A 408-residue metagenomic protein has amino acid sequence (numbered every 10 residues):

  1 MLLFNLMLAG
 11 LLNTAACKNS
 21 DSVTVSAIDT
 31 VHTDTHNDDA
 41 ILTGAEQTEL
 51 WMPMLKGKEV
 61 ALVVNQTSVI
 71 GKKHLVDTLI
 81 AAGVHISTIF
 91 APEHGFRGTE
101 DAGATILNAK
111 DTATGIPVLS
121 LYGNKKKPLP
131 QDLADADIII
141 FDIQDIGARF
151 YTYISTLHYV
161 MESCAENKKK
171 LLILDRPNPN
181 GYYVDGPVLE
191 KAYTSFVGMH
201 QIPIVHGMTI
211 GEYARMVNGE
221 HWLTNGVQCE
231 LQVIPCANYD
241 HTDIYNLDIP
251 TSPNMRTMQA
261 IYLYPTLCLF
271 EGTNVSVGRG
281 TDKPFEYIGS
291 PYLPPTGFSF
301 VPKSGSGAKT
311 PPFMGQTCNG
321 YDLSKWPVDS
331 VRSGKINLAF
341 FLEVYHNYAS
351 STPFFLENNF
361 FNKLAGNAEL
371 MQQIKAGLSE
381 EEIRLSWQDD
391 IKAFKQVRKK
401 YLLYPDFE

Functional and structural regions predicted by a protein language model:
M1-T35: Bacterial Sec-dependent N-terminal signal peptides
S87-H94, L174: Short internal beta-strands
G98-G103, L172-T194: Glycine-rich, charge-decorated loop segments at or immediately adjacent to ligand/cofactor-binding or catalytic sites
L107-D135, A148: Glycine-rich oxoanion-binding loops at beta->alpha junctions
D145-L157: Glycine/threonine-rich flexible loop motifs
T194-P265: Conserved anion/nucleotide-ligand pocket segment
A237-Q316: Glycine-rich, aromatic-lined ligand/substrate-binding cores of catalytic and carbohydrate-binding domains
P284, G289-Q388, K392: Conserved functional hotspot residues or short segments at active or partner-binding sites across diverse domains
